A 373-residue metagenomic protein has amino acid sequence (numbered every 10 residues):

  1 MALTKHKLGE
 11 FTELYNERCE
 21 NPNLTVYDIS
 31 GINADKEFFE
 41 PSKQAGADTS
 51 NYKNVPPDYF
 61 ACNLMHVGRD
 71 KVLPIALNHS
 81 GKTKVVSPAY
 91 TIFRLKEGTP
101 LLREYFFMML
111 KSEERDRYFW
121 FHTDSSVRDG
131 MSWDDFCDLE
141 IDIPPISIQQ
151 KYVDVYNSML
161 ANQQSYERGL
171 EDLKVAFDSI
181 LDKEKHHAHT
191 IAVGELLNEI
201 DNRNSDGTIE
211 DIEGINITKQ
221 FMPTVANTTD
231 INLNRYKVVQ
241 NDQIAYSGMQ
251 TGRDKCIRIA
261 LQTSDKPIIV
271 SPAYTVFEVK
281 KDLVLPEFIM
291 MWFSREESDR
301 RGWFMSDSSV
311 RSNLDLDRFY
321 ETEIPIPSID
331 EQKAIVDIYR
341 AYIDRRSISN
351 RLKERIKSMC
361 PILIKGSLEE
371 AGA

Functional and structural regions predicted by a protein language model:
M1-C19, D138-N204, S328-A373: Non-catalytic DNA-recognition/assembly elements of restriction-modification systems
K5-E20, L24-F60, G194-I244: Sequence-specific dsDNA recognition surfaces
Y27-I29, S125-V127, L170-V175, D211-G214 (+4 more regions): Juxtamembrane/interface motifs at transmembrane-helix termini
P57, A61-K111, N241, A245-S294: A short beta-sheet element
T83-A89, D124-Q150, P267-A273, D307-K333: A short glycine-rich beta-alpha junction/loop motif
V85-V86, L102, S132-D135, L173 (+6 more regions): N-terminal alpha-helical segment
E104-S126, E287-S309, D315: Short, positively charged
Y105, Y118, D138, K151 (+4 more regions): Short, solvent-exposed alpha-helical surface patches in well-structured domains
